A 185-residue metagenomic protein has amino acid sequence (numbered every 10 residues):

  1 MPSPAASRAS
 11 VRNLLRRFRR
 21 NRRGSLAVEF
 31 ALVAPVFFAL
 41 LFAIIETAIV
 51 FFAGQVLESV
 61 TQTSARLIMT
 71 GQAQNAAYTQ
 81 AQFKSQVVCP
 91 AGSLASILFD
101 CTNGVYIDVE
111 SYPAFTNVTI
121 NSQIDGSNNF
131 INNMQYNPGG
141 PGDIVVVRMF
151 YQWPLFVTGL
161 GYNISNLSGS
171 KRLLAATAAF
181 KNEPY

Functional and structural regions predicted by a protein language model:
M1-R8, T63-Y185: Short, conserved structural patches
M1-S93: Alpha-helical assembly-interface signal, strongest on the long, hydrophobic N-terminal helix that forms
